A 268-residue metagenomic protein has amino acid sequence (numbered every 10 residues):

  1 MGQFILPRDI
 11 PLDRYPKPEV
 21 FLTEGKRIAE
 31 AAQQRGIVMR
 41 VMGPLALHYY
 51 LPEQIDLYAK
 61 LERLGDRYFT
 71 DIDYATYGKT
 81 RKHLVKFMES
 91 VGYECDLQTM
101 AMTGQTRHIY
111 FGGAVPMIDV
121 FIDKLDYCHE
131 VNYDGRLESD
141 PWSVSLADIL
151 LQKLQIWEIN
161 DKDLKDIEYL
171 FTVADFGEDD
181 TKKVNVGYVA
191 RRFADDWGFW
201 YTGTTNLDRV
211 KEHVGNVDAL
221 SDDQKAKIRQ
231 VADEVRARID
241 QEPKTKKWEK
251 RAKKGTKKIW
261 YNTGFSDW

Functional and structural regions predicted by a protein language model:
M1-I55: Helical scaffold of the NTase/Pol beta-like nucleotidyltransferase catalytic core
G2, R8, F121-W268: Catalytic cores of NTP-dependent nucleotidyl/adenyl transfer enzymes across multiple folds
R27, A31, F87, D166-Y169: Amphipathic alpha-helical segments that form well-ordered structural scaffolds and often line/cohere around active
Q54-L84, I167: Catalytic metal-binding acidic patch
I72, T106-R107, P116-D119, D140-W142 (+1 more regions): Generic beta-strand structural signal
V85-H129: Conserved catalytic core of two-metal-ion nucleotidyltransferases
